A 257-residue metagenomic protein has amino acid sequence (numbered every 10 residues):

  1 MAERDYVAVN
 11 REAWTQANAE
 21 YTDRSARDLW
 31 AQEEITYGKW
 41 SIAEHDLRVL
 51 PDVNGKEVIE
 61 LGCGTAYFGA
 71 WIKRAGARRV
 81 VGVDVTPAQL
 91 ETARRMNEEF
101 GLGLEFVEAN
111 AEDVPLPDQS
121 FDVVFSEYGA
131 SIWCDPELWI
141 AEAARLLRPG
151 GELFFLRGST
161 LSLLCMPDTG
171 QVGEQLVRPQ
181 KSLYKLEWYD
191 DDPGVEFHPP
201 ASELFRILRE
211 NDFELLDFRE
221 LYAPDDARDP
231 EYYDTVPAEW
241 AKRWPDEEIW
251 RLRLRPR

Functional and structural regions predicted by a protein language model:
M1-D28: N-terminal, positively charged/glycine-rich alpha-helical extensions of SAM-dependent methyltransferases
L29-K56: Conserved alpha-helix/loop element of class I SAM-dependent methyltransferases that forms part of the SAM/SAH-binding
E57-D113: Class I SAM-dependent methyltransferase SAM/SAH-binding core
E112-V123: A short acidic, Gly/Pro-enriched loop at the edge of an enzyme's catalytic core that lines a small-molecule cofactor
V123-E137: A short SAM/SAH-binding and catalytic strip from SAM-dependent methyltransferases
E137-E152: A short glycine-rich, Lys/Arg-flanked "PGG" loop and its adjoining helix->strand segment in the class I
E152-Y184: Conserved class I S-adenosyl-L-methionine
V195-F218: Short alpha-helix
